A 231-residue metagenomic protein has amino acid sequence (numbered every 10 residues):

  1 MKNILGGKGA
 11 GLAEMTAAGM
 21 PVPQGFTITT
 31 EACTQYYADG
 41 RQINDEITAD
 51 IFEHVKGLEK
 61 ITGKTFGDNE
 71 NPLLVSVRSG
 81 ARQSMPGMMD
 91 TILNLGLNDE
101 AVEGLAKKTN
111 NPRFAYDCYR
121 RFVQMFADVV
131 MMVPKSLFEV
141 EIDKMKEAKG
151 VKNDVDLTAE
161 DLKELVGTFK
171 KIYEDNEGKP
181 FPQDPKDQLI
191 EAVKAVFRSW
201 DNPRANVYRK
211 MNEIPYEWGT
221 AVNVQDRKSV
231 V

Functional and structural regions predicted by a protein language model:
M1-N223: N-terminal beta-alpha lobe that positions the nucleotide/phosphoryl donor in ATP/NTP-coupled carboxylate activation
K228-V231: Conserved small/polar residues in nucleotide/adenosyl-binding loops
